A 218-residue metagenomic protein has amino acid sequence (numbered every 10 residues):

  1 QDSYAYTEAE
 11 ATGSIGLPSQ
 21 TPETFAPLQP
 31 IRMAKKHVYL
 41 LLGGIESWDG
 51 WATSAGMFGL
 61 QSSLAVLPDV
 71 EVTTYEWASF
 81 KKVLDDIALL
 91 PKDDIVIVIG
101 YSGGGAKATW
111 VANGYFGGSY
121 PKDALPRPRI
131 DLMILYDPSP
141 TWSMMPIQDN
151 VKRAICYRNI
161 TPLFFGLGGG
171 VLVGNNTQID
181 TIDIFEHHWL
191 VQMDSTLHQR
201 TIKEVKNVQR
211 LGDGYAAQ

Functional and structural regions predicted by a protein language model:
A5-G16, P22-D94, H187: Active-site catalytic motif of lipid deacylating hydrolases and related acyltransferases
S19-E23, Y136-S139: Short amphipathic alpha-helical surface micro-motifs
V38, L64, L84-V171: Serine-dependent carboxylesterase/thioesterase catalytic core of lipase-like alpha/beta-hydrolase/SGNH enzymes
L42-E46, S54-F58, M144-Q218: Lipolytic serine-hydrolase domain surface
G56, L60, S79, V83 (+3 more regions): Stable alpha-helical elements in mature extracytoplasmic
L60-P68, I87, Y115, S119 (+1 more regions): Hydrophobic, Leu/Ile/Phe/Ala-enriched alpha-helical segments that form helix-helix packing faces
V70-W77, Y120-L125, D213-A217: Surface-exposed patches in mature extracellular/periplasmic domains of secreted proteins
